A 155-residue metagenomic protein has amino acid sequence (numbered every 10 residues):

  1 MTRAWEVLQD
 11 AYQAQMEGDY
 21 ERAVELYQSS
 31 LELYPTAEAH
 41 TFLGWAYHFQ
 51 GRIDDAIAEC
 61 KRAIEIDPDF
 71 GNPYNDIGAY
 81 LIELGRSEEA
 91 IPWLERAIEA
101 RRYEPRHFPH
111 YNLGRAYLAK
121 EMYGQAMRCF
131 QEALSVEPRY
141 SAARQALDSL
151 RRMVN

Functional and structural regions predicted by a protein language model:
M1-A4, A119, Y123-N155: Terminal, low-structured helical/coil segments at or just beyond the last alpha-helical repeat
T2-E38, F42, F49: Alpha-helical segment of the N-proximal tetratricopeptide repeat
L8-M16, T41-F49, N72-I82, F108-R115 (+1 more regions): Conserved alpha-helical positions within TPR/SEL1-like repeat arrays
M16-L26, Q50-R62, L84-E99, K120-E132 (+1 more regions): Structural signature of tandem alpha-helical TPR/SEL1-like repeats, specifically the intra-repeat loop/turn
L31, I64, I98-A100, L134 (+1 more regions): A conserved position within tetratricopeptide repeats
Y34-P35, P68, R102-E104, P138: Short coil turns that delineate tetratricopeptide repeat
A58-G85: Helix-adjacent hinge/juxtasegments
E99-A119: Short, positively charged, low-complexity/disordered linker segments
